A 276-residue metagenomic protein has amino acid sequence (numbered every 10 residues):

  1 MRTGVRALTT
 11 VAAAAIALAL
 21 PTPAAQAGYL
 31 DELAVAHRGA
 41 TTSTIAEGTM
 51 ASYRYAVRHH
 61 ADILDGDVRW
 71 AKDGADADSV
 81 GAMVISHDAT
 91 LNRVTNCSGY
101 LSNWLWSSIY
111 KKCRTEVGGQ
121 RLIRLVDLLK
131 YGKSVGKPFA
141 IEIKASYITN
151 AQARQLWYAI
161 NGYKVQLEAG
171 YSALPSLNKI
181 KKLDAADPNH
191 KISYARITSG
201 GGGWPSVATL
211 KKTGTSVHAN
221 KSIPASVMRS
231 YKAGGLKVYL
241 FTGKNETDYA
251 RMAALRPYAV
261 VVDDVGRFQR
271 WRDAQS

Functional and structural regions predicted by a protein language model:
R2-T10, A17-S276: Phosphate-group recognition and catalysis centered on beta-loop-alpha active-site segments
